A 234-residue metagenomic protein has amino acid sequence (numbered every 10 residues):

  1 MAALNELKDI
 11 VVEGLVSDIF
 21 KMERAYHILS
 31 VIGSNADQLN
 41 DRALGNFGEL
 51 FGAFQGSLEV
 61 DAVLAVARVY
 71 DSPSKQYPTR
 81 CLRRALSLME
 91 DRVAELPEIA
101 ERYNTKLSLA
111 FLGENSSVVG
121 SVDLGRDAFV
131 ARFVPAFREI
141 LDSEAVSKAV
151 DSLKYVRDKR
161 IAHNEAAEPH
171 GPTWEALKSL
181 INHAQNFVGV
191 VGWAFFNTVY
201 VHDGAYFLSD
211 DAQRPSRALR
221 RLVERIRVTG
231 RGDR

Functional and structural regions predicted by a protein language model:
M1-A149, P172-R234: Amphipathic alpha-helical interface segments
S143-P169: Histidine-centered, metal-coordinating catalytic motifs and their short helical/loop contexts
